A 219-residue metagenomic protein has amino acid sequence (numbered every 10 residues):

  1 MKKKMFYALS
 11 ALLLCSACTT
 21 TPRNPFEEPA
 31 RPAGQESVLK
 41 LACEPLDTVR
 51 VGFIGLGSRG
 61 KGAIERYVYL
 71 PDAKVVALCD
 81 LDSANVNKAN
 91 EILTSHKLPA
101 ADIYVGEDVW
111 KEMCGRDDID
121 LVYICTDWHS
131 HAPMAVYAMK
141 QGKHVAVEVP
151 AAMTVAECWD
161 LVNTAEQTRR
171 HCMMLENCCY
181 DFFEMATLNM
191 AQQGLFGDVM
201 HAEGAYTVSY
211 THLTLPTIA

Functional and structural regions predicted by a protein language model:
K2-C15: Sec-dependent bacterial lipoprotein signal peptides
L9, C18-K143, W159, N163-H171: N-terminal glycine-/serine-/threonine-rich beta1-alpha1-beta2 phosphate-ribose binding loop of Rossmann-like
G142-H144, E148-P150: Short helix/strand-capping hinge loops at secondary-structure junctions that flank key functional elements
V147, C172-M174, E203: Hydrophobic residues in well-ordered beta-strands that form the structural core
A151-A156, F182: Conserved PLP phosphate-binding loop immediately N-terminal to the Schiff-base lysine helix in PLP-dependent enzymes
T164-R170, A186-V199: Basic phosphate/pyrophosphate-binding loop/patch that engages nucleotide-derived ligands
C178, G194-Y210: NAD(P)-dependent dehydrogenases' Rossmann-like dinucleotide-binding region
T211-T217: Conserved small/polar residues in nucleotide/adenosyl-binding loops
